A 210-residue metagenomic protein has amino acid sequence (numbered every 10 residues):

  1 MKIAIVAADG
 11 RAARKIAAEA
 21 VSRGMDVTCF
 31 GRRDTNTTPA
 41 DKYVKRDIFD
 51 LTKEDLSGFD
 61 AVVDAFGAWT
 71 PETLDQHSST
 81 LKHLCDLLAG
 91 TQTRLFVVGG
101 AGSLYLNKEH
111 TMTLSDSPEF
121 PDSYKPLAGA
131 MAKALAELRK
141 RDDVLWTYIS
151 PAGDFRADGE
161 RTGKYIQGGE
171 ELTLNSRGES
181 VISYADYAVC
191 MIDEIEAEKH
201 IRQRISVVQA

Functional and structural regions predicted by a protein language model:
I3-R23: N-terminal Rossmann NAD(P)H-binding glycine-rich loop of SDR-like oxidoreductase domains
A4, T28, T147: Conserved beta-strand positions in the Rossmann-like core of class I SAM-dependent methyltransferases
C29-N36, G153: Short, polar loop motifs at secondary-structure junctions
T35-T91: NAD(P)H-binding glycine-rich loop region in Rossmannoid oxidoreductase-like domains and their noncatalytic homologs
E72-E160: Glycine-/Pro-rich loop/turn segments that contact NAD(P) or position catalytic residues in Rossmann-like domains
A130, G178-I192, Q203: Substrate-positioning beta->alpha
R141-D143, R156-K164, E194-Q203: Glycine/proline-rich active-site loop of Rossmann-fold NAD(P)-dependent oxidoreductases
Y165-I182: A conserved pocket-lining segment of Rossmann-fold NAD(P)-dependent short-chain dehydrogenase/reductase
